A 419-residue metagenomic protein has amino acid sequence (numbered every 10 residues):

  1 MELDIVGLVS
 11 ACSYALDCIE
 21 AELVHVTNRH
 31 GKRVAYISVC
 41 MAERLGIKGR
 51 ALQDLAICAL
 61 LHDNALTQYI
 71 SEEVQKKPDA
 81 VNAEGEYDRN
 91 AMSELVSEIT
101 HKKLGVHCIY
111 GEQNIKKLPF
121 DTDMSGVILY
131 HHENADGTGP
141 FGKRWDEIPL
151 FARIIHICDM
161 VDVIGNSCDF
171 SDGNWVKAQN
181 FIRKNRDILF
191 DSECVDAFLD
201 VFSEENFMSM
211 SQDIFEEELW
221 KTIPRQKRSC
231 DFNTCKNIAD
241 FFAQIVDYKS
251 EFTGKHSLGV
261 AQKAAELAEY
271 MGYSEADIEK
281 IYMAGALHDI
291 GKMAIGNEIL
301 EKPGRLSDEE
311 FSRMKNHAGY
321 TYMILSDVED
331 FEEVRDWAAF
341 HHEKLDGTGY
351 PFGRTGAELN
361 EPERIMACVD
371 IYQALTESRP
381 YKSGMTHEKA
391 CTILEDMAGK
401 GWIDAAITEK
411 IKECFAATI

Functional and structural regions predicted by a protein language model:
E2-I419: Histidine- and acidic-residue-rich, metal-dependent catalytic cores
